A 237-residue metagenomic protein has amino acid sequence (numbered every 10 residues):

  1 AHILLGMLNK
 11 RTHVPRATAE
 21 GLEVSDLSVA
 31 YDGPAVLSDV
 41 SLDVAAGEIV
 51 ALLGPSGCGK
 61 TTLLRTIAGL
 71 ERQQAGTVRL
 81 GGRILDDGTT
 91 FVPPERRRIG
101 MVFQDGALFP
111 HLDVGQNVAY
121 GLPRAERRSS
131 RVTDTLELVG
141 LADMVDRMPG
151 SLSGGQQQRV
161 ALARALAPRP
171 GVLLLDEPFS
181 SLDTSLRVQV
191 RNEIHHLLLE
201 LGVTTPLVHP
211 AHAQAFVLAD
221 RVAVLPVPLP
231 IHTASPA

Functional and structural regions predicted by a protein language model:
L53-P55: The feature captures the beta-strand-to-loop junction immediately N-terminal to the Walker
R83-D87, R127-M144, H195-L199: Conserved ABC ATPase "signature" region
I84-G100, R124: ABC ATPase NBD coupling module
L112-A119: Short coil-to-helix segment of the ABC ATPase nucleotide-binding domain corresponding to the Q-loop/switch region
M148-L152, Q156-Q158: Conserved ABC ATPase signature
A167-G171: A short, proline-enriched helix->beta-strand linker immediately N-terminal to the Walker B motif in ABC-type P-loop
L173-E177: Catalytic Walker B motif of ABC-type/P-loop ATPase nucleotide-binding domains
